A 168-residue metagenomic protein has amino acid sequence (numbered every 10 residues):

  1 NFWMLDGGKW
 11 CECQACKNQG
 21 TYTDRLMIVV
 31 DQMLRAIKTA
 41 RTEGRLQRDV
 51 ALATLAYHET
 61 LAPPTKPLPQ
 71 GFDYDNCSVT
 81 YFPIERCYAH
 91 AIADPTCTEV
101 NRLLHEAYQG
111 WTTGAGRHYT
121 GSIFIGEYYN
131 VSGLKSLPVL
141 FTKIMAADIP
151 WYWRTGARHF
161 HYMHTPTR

Functional and structural regions predicted by a protein language model:
N1-R168: Catalytic-core regions of glycoside hydrolase
